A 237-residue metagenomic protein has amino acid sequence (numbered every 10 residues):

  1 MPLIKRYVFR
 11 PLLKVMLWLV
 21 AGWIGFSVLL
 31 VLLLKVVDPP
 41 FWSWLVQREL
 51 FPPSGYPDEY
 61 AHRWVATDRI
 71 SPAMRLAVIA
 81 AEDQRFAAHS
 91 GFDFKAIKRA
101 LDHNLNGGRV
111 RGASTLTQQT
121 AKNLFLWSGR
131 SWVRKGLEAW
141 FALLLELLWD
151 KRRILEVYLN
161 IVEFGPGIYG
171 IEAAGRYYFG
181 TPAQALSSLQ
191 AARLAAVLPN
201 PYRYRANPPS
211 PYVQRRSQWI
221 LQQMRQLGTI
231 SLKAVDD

Functional and structural regions predicted by a protein language model:
P2-D237: Juxtamembrane regions of bacterial inner-membrane/periplasmic proteins, predominantly the peptidoglycan biogenesis
